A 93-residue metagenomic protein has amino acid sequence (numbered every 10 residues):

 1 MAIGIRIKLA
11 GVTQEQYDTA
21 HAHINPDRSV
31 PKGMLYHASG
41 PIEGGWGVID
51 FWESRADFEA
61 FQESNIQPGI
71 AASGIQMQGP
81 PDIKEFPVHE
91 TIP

Functional and structural regions predicted by a protein language model:
M1-P68, I75-P93: Short S/T/G/P-rich N-terminal loop/turn motif that feeds into the first structured element of a domain
